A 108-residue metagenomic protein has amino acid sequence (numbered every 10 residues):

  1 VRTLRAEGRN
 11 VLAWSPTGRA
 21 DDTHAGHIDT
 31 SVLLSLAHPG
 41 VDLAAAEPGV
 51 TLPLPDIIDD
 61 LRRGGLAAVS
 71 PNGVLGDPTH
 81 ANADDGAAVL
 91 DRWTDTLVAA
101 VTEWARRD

Functional and structural regions predicted by a protein language model:
V1-D108: Extended, histidine- and acidic-residue-enriched regions that form the cofactor-binding/catalytic faces
